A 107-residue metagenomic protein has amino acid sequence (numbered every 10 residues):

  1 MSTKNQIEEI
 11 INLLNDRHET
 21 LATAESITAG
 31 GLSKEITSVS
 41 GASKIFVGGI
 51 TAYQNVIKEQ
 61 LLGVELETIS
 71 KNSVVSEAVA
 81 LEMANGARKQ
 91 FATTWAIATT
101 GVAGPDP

Functional and structural regions predicted by a protein language model:
M1-P107: Short alpha-helical segments enriched in small residues
